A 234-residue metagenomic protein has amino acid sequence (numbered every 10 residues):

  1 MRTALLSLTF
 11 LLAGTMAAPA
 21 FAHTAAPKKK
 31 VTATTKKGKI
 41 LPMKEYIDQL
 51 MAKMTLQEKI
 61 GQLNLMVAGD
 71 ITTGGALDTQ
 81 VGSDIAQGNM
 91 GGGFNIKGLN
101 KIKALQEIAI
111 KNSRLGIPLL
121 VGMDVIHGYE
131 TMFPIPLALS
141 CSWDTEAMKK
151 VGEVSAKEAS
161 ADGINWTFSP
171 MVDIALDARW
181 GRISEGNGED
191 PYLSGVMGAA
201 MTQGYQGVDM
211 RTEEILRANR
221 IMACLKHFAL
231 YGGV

Functional and structural regions predicted by a protein language model:
M1-A22: N-terminal export/membrane-targeting signals
F21-V234: Glycoside hydrolase catalytic-domain context in secreted enzymes
